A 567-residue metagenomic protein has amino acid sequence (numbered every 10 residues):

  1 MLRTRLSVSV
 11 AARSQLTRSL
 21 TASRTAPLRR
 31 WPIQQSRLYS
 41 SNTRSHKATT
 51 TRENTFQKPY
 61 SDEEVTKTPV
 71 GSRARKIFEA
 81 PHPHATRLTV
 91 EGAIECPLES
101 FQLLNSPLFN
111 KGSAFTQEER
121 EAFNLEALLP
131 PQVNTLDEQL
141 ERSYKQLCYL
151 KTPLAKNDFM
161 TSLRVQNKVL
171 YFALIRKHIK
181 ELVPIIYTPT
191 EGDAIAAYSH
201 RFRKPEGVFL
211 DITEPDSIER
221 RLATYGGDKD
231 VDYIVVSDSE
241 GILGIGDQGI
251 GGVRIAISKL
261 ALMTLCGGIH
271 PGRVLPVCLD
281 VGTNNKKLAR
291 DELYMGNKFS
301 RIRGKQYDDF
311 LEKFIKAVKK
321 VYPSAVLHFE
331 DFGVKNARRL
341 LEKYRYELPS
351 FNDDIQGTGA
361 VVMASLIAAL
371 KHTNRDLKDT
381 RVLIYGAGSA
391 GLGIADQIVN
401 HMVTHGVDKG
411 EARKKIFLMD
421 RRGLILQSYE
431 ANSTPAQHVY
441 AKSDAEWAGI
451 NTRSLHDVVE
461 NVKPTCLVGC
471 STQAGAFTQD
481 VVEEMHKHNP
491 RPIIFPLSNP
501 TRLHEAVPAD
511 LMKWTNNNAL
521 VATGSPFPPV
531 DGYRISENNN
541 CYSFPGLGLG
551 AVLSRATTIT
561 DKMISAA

Functional and structural regions predicted by a protein language model:
M1-P27: N-terminal chloroplast transit peptides
V8-R13, W31, N42-R44, T49-S350: N-terminal ligand-binding/catalytic initiation module
E95, G241-L243, K463-T465, Y542-G550: Short acidic (Asp/Glu) and glycine-rich catalytic loops that position anionic groups and cofactors
F109-N110, D353-G357, L370-T373, P492 (+1 more regions): Adenosine-phosphate binding glycine-rich loop
R221-A223, G244-I255, K286-L293, A337-K343 (+7 more regions): Short acidic, glycine/serine/threonine-rich loops at helix termini
E347, N352-C466: Glycine-rich phosphate/diphosphate-binding loop of Rossmann-like nucleotide-binding domains
K442-G532: Rossmann-like adenosine-cofactor binding region
